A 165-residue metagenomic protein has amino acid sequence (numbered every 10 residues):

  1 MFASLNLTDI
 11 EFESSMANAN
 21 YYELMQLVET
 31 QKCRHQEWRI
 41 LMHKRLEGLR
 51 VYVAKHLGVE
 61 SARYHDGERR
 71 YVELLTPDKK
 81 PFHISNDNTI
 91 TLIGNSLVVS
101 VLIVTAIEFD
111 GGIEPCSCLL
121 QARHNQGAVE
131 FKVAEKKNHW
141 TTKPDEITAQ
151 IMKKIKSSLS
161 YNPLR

Functional and structural regions predicted by a protein language model:
F2-R69: Charge-rich, low-complexity N-terminal segments
S4-N6, E23-Q26, L74, T91 (+3 more regions): Acidic/proline-rich low-complexity IDRs
N18-M25, E29, C33, K79-H83 (+3 more regions): Alpha-helical context
S61-C118: Amphipathic, interaction-prone secondary-structure segments
C116-G127: A short, surface-exposed beta-strand/turn
N125-R165: Glycine-rich, aromatic-bearing surface loops/beta-hairpins
